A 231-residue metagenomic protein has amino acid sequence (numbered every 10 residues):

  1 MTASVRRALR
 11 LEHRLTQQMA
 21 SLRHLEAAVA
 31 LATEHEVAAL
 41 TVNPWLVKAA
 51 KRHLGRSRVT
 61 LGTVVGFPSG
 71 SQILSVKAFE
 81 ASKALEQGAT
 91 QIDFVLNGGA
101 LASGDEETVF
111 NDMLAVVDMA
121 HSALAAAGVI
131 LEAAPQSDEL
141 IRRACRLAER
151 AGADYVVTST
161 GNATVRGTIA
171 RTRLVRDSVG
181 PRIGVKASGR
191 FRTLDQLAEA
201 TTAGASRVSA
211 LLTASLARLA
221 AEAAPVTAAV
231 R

Functional and structural regions predicted by a protein language model:
M1-L74, A78-A81, E86, R143 (+1 more regions): Conserved N-terminal beta1-alpha1 strand-loop-helix module at the mouth
R7-L15, A38-V42, T60-G66, I92-F94 (+4 more regions): Hydrophobic faces of well-ordered beta-strands that scaffold small-molecule active sites in alpha/beta enzyme cores
E12, A50, A84, V129 (+3 more regions): Conserved, mostly hydrophobic/aromatic
T16-R23, H35, W45, L54-S57 (+7 more regions): Hydrophobic/basic alpha-helical segments enriched in Actinobacteria
V42-T60, S71-V76, G99-A120, A125 (+4 more regions): Active-site-adjacent beta->alpha loops and helix N-cap segments on the catalytic face of soluble alpha/beta enzymes
T63, F67-P68, E86-L101, R150-R166 (+2 more regions): Glycine-rich phosphate-binding active-site loops on the catalytic face of alpha/beta enzymes
Q72-E86, Q136-L147, L174-A187, F191-V208: Catalytic cores of alpha/beta
E80, L85, A89, F110-A120 (+1 more regions): Metal-dependent enolase-superfamily TIM-barrel catalytic cores that perform enediolate-based chemistry
